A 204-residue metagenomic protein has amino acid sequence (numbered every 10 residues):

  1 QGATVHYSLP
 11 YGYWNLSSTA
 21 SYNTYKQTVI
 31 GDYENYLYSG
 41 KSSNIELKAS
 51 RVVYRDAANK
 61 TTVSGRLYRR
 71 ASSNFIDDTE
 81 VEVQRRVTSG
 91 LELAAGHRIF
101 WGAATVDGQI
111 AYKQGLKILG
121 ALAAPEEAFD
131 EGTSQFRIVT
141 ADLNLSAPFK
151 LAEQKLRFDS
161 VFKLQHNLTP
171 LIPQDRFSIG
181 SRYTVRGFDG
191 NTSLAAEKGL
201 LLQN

Functional and structural regions predicted by a protein language model:
Q1-G102: Gram-negative/organellar outer-membrane beta-barrel architecture
F75-Q203: C-terminal outer-membrane beta-barrel translocator/porin domains of Gram-negative envelope proteins and their
